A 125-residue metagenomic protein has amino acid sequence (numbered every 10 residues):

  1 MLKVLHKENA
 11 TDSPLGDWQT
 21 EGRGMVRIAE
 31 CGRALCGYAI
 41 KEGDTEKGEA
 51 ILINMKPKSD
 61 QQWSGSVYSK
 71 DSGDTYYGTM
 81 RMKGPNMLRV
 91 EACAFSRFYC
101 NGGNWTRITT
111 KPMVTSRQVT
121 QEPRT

Functional and structural regions predicted by a protein language model:
M1-S13, R23, S72-T75, R89-S96 (+1 more regions): Amphipathic/hydrophobic helical signal segments and adjacent flexible N-terminal regions that mediate secretion
L5, D12-T79: Central antiparallel beta-sheet cores of small beta-barrel/beta-sandwich binding domains
G43-D44, F95-R97: Short glycine/acidic-enriched loop and turn motifs that connect beta-strands
A50, C100-G102: Short edge beta-strand segments in beta-sheet-rich domains
S59, G84-N86, T109: Residue-level recognition of beta-strand termini and adjacent short loop/turns
Q61, G84, S96-Y99: Short, surface-exposed, charge-dense and proline/glycine-enriched linear segments
